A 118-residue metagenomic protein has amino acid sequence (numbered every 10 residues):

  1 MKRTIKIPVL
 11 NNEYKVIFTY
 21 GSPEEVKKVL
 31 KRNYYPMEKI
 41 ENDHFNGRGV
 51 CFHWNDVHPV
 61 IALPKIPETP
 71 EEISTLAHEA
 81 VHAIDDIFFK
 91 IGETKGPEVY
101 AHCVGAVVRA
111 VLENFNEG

Functional and structural regions predicted by a protein language model:
M1-E41: Non-catalytic terminal regions of proteins
V16-F18, A83-F88, C103, V107-V111: Generic hydrophobic, helix-prone segments enriched in Leu/Val/Ile
T19, F45-G47, N116: Intrinsically disordered, low-complexity segments enriched in small/polar residues
E24, P70-E71, K95: Generic alpha-helical secondary structure signal
V29-P70, A83-I87: Active-site scaffold of zinc-dependent metalloenzymes
E71-A80: Short alpha-helical catalytic segment bearing the HExxH-like zincin motif of zinc-dependent metalloproteases
A80-G96: Catalytic Zn2+-binding segment of zinc metalloproteases
G92-G118: Post-HExxH zinc-binding segment in Zn-dependent metallohydrolases
